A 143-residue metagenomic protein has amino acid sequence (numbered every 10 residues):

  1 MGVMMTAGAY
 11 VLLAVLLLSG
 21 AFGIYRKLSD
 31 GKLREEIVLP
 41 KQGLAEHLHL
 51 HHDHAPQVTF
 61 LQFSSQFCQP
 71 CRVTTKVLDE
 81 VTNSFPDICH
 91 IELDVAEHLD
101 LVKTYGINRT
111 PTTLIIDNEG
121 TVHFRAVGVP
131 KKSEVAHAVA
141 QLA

Functional and structural regions predicted by a protein language model:
M1-G43: N-terminal targeting signals for export/organelle localization
A9, G106-L114: Structural micro-motif
L39, A45-L50, P56: Anionic-ligand binding region
H54-Q66: Short active-site neighborhood of thiol/selenol oxidoreductases, capturing the structured segment around
S65-K76: Conserved redox-active cysteine motifs that mediate thiol-disulfide chemistry, especially di-cysteine Cys-X(1-2)-Cys
P86-D100: Thiol-based oxidoreductase modules, predominantly thioredoxin-like and allied folds used for disulfide exchange
I116-A143: Non-catalytic, surface beta->alpha helical segment in thiol-disulfide oxidoreductase systems
